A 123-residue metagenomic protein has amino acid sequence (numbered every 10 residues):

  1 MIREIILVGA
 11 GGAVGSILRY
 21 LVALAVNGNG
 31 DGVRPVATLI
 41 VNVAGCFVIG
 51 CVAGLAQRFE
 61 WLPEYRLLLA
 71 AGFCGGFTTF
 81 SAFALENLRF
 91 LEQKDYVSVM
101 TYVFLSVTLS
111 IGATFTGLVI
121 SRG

Functional and structural regions predicted by a protein language model:
M1-G123: Membrane-interface helix-loop junctions in multi-pass transporters/channels
